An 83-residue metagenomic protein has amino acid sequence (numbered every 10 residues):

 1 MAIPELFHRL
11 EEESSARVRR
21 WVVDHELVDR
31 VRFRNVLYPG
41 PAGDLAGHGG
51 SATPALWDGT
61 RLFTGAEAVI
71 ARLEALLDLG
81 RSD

Functional and structural regions predicted by a protein language model:
M1-I3, G50-T53: A structure-centric signal for secondary-structure junctions around beta-strands
M1-Y38: Local sequence-structure signature of Cys/Sec-based thiol-disulfide redox active-site neighborhoods
E13, S51, T64-A68: Generic alpha-helix structural propensity
A16, G43, A71: Alpha-helical elements of the RecA-like P-loop NTPase motor core of helicases
V28-S51, W57, A75, L79: Thioredoxin-like thiol-disulfide oxidoreductase module
W57-D83: Non-catalytic, surface beta->alpha helical segment in thiol-disulfide oxidoreductase systems
